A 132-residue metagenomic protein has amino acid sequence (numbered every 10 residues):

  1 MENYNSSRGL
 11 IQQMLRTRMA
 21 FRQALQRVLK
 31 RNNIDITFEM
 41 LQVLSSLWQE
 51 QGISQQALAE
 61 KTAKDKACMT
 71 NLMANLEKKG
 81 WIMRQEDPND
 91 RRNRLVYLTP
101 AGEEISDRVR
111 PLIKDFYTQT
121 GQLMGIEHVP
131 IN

Functional and structural regions predicted by a protein language model:
M1-N32: N-terminal leader segment of winged-helix/HTH proteins
S6, L10, I36-M40, A101: N-terminal positioning helix adjacent to the helix-turn-helix/winged-helix DNA-binding module
A24-I36, Y117-G125: Short amphipathic alpha-helical boundary/capping segments
V43-L44: Short alpha-helical "packing" element that flanks the helix-turn-helix/winged-helix DNA-binding module
E50-S54: Short capping segments at the starts of secondary-structure elements
Q55-Q56, A67, A74, R94: Residues within helix-turn-helix
A59: The alpha-helix within a helix-turn-helix
A74-I131: Charged, amphipathic alpha-helical coiled-coil/dimerization segments
